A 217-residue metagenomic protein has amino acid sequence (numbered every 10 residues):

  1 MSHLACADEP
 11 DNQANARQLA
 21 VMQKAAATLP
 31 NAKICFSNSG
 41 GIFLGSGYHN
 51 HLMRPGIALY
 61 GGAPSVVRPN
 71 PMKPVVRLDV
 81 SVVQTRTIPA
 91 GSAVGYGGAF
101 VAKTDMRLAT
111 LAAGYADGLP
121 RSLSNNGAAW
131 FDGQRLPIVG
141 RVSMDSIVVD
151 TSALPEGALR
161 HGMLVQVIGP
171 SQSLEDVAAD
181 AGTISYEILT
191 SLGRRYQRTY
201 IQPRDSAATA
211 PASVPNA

Functional and structural regions predicted by a protein language model:
M1-S81, T85-P89, P155, T209: Active-site loop/helix belt of alpha/beta enzymes
T87-A217: C-terminal accessory subdomain/extension
